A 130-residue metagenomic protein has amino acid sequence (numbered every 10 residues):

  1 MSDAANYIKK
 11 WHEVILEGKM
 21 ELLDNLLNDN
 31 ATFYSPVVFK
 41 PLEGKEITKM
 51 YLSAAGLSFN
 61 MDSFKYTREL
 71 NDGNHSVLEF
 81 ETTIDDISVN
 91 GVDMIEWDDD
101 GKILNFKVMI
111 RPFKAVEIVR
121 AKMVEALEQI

Functional and structural regions predicted by a protein language model:
S2-L26: Short acidic-aromatic low-complexity motifs
D3, G56-I130: A beta-strand edge to alpha-helix "cap/lid" segment located at domain peripheries
W11, P41-L42, F113: Compositionally biased, intrinsically disordered low-complexity segments
E21, N25-N71: A solvent-exposed, acidic/Ser-Thr-rich amphipathic alpha-helical stretch
